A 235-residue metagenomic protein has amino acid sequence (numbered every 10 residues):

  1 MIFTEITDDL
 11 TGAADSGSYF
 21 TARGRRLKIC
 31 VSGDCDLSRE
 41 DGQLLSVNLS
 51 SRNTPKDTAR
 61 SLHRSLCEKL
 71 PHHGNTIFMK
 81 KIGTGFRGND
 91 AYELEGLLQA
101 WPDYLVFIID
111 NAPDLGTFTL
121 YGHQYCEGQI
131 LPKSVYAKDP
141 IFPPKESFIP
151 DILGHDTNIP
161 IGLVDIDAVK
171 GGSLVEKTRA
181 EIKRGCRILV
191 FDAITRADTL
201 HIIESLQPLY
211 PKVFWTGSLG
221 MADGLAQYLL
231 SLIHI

Functional and structural regions predicted by a protein language model:
M1-I2, R26-C30, Q43, A59 (+2 more regions): Cap/lid and interdomain-hinge subdomains that line or gate substrate/regulatory clefts in soluble alpha/beta enzymes
I2-E40, N111-D114: N-terminal basic/disordered segments at the start of proteins
F3-T7, V106-I108, F214-T216: Short, hydrophobic/glycine-enriched beta-strand segments
L44-D57: Short, structured active-site "lid" loops
R196, T216-G224: A C-terminal functional module that forms or caps the active site or interfaces directly with catalytic machinery
S205-K212: Soluble secreted/lumenal catalytic domains with histidine-centered metal-binding or acid-base catalytic motifs
Q227-Y228: N-terminal extension/subdomain marker
I233-I235: Conserved small/polar residues in nucleotide/adenosyl-binding loops
